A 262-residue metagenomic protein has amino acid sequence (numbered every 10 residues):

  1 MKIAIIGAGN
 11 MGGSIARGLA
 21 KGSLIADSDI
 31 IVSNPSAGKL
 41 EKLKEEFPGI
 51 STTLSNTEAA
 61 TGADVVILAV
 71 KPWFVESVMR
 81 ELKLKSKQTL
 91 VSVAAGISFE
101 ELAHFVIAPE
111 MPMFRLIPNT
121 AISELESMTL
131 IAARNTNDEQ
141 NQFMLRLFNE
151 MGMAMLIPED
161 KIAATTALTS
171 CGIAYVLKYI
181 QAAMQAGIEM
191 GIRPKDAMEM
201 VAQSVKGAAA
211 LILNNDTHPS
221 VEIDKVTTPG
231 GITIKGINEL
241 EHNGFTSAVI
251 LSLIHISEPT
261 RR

Functional and structural regions predicted by a protein language model:
M1-F47, S51-T52, E126, I188-M190: NAD(P)+-binding Rossmann beta1-loop-alpha1 motif at the extreme N-terminus of oxidoreductases
I15, L19, L40-L43, V78-L82 (+2 more regions): Hydrophobic packing residues within well-ordered alpha-helices of enzyme cores
A37, F47, T53-I131: Rossmann-like NAD(P)(H) cofactor-binding subdomain of soluble oxidoreductases
E101-P112, M128-T165, V176-D216: Internal alpha-helical scaffold of NAD(P)-dependent oxidoreductase catalytic cores
I117-I122, A167-V176: Glycine/serine-rich anion-binding loops at beta->alpha junctions that coordinate negatively charged ligand groups
M190-S252: C-terminal substrate-binding/catalytic lobe of Rossmann-fold NAD(P)-dependent oxidoreductases
I254-T260: Conserved small/polar residues in nucleotide/adenosyl-binding loops
